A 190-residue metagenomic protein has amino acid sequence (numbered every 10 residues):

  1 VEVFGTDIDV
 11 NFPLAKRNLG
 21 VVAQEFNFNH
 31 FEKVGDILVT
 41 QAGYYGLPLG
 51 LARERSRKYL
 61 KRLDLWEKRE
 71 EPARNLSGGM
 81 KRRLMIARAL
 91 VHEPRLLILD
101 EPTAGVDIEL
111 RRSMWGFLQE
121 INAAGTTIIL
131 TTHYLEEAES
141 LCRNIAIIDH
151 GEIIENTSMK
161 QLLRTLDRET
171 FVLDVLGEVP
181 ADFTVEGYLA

Functional and structural regions predicted by a protein language model:
V1-L14: ABC ATPase NBD Q-loop/coupling interface
V39, G43, G50-K68: Conserved ABC ATPase "signature" region
P72-L76: Conserved ABC ATPase signature
I86: Hydrophobic anchor residue at the start of the ABC signature
V91-R95: A short, proline-enriched helix->beta-strand linker immediately N-terminal to the Walker B motif in ABC-type P-loop
L97-D100: Catalytic Walker B motif of ABC-type/P-loop ATPase nucleotide-binding domains
I108-L110: Helix N-cap at the start of a conserved alpha-helix in ABC-type nucleotide-binding domains
W115-A190: ABC transporter nucleotide-binding domain
